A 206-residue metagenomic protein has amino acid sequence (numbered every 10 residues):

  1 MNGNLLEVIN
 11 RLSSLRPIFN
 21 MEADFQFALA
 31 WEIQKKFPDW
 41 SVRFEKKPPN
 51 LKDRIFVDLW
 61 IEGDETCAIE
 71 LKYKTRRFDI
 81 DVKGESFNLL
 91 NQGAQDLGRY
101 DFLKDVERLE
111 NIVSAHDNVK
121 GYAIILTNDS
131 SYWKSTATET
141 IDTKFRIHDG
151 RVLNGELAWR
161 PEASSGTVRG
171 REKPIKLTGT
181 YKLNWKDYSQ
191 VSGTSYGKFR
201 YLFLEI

Functional and structural regions predicted by a protein language model:
M1-K36: Interdomain/boundary linker segments immediately adjacent to catalytic/signaling cores
N10, V42-R43, K47-L51, C67 (+1 more regions): N-terminal intrinsically disordered, cationic/polar leader segments that include organellar targeting peptides
I33-W60: A short acidic/basic microdomain associated with nuclease active sites
L59-I61, E65-L89, L109: Conserved catalytic cores of phosphodiester-cleaving nucleases, focusing on short active-site segments
S86-Y100: Surface-exposed cleft-lining segments at the edges of enzyme active sites
D96-R108, I141-R146: Well-ordered, non-membrane alpha-helical segments in soluble/globular domains
E110-I141: Nucleic-acid nuclease catalytic cores
S130-I206: Non-catalytic C-terminal interaction segments of nucleic acid-processing enzymes
